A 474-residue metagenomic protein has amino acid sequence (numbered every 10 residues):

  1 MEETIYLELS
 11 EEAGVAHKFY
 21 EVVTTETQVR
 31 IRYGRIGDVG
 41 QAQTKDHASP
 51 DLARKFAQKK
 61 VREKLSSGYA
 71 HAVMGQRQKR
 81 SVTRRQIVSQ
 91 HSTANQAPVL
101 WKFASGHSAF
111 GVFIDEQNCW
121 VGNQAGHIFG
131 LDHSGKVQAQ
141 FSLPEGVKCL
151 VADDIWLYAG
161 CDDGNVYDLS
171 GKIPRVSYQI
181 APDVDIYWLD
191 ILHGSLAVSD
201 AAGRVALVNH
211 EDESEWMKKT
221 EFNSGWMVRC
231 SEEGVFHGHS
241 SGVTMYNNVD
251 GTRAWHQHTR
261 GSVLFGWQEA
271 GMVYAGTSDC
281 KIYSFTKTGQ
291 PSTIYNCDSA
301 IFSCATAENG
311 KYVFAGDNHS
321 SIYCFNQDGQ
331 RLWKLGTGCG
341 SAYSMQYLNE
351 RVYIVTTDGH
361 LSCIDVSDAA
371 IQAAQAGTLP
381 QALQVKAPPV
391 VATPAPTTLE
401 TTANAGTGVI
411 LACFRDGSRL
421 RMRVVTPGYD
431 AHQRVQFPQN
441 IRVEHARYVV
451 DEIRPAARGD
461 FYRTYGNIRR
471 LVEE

Functional and structural regions predicted by a protein language model:
R85-H107: A short helix->beta-strand "capping" segment at the edge of beta-propeller domains
A97-A104, K136-F141, I173-I180, E213-K219 (+3 more regions): A short beta-strand motif characteristic of beta-propeller blades
L100-G126: Beta-strand-rich domains and repeat architectures in extracellular enzymes and scaffolds, especially beta-propellers
G111-V112, L150, L189, M227-V228 (+3 more regions): Hydrophobic core register within WD40 beta-propeller blades
C339-P389: Blade-level signature of beta-propeller repeat domains, shared across WD40, Kelch, NHL, RCC1 and BNR/Asp-box propellers
P396-L420: Structural detector for short beta-strands of small beta-barrel domains
T426-E444: Beta-strand/loop nucleic-acid-binding surfaces
A456-E474: OB-fold/S1-family single-stranded nucleic acid-binding modules
